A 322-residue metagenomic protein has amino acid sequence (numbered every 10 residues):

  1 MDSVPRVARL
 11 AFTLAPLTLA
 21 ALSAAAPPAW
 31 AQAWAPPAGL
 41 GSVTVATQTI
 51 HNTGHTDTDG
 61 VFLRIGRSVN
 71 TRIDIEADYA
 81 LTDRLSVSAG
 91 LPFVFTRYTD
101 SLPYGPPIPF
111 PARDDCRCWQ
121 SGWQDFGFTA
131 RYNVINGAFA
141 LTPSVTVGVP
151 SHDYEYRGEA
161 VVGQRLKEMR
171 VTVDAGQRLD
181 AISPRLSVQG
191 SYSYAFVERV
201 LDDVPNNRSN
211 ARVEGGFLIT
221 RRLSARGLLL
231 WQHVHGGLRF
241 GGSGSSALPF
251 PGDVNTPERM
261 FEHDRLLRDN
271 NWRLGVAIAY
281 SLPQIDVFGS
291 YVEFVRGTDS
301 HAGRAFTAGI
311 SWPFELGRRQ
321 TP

Functional and structural regions predicted by a protein language model:
A25-R67, L316-P322: Outer-membrane beta-barrel biogenesis signature
L40, S68-R72, W123-G127, L166-R170 (+3 more regions): Transmembrane beta-barrel architecture of outer-membrane proteins
V45, I75-Y79, A89, F128-Y132 (+8 more regions): Residues on the lipid-exposed face of transmembrane beta-strands in outer-membrane beta-barrel proteins
T47-T53, L91-R97, V134, V147-D153 (+6 more regions): Transmembrane beta-strands of outer-membrane beta-barrel pores
T56, L102, P107-D115, S209-P322: Outer membrane beta-barrel transmembrane domains
G66-S101, Y192-R222, Q232-V234: Glycine- and aromatic-enriched membrane insertion/assembly motifs of diderm outer-membrane and organelle channel
R84-A89, G137-L141, A181-V188, R222-A225 (+2 more regions): Repeated loop/turn-to-beta-strand initiation elements of outer-membrane beta-barrel proteins
T96-N207, G242, V254-D269, S281: Outer-membrane pore/translocation modules
